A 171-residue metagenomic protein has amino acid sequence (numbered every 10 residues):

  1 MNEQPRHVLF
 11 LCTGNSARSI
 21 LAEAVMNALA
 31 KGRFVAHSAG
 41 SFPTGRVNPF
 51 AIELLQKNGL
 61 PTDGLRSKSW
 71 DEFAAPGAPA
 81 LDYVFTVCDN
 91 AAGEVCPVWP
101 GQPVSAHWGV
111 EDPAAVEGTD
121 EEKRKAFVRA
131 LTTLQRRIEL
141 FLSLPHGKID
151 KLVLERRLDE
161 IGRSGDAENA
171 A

Functional and structural regions predicted by a protein language model:
M1-A171: Short polar/charged helix/loop
